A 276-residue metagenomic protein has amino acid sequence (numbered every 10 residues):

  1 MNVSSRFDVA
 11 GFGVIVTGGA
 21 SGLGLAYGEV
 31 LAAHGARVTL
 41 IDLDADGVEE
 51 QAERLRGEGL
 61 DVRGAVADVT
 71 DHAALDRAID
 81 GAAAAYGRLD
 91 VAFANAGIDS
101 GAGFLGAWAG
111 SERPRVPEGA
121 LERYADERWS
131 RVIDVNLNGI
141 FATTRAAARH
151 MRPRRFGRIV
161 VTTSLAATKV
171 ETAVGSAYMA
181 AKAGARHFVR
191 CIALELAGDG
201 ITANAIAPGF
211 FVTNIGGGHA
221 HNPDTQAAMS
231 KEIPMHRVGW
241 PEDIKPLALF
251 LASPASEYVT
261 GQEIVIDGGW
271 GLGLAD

Functional and structural regions predicted by a protein language model:
M1-R6, L249, T260-D276: Short C-terminal tail/terminal secondary-structure segment of NAD(P)H-dependent dehydrogenase/reductase domains
A45-D46, A65-I79, D126, E242-D243: The beta1-alpha1 cofactor-binding region of Rossmann-like NAD(H)/NADP(H)-dependent oxidoreductases
G103-L121, A125-S130, M229: Substrate-binding pocket helix/loop in short-chain dehydrogenase/reductase
R113-D126, V160-G184, V189-G198, F210-F211: Catalytic loop of short-chain dehydrogenase/reductase
R149, L194-E195, E257: Alpha-helical segment proximal to the catalytic Tyr-Lys
A197, T202, V259-G261: Short, small/polar-rich loop/turn modules that mediate ligand/substrate recognition or access, typified
I233-I244: A conserved structural motif in NAD(P)-dependent oxidoreductases
